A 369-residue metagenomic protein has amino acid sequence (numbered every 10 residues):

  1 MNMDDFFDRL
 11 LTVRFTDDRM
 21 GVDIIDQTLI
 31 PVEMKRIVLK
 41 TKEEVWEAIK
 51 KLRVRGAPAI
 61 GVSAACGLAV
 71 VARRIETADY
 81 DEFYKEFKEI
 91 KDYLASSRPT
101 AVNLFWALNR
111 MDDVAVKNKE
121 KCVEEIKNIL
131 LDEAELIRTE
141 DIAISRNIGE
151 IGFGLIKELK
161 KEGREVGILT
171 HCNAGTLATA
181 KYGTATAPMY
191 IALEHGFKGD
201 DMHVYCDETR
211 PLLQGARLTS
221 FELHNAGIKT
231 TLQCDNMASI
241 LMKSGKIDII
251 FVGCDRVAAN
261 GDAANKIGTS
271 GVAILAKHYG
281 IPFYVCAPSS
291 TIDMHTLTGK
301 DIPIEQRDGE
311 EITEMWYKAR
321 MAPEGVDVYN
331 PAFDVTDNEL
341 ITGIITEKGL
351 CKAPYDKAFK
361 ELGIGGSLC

Functional and structural regions predicted by a protein language model:
N2-E43: Positively charged, low-complexity intrinsically disordered leader regions
I25, S63, A107, L169-N173 (+3 more regions): Short beta-strand segments
E33-E44, E124, E162, V166 (+2 more regions): Acidic-glycine-rich active-site phosphate/pyrophosphate-binding loop
I37-R53, K85, V166-I168, M315-G325: Short, hydrophobic/aliphatic alpha-helical segments
V38-T41, N173-T179, A259-A264: Short, glycine-rich nucleotide/cofactor-binding loops
E47-V54, I60, G271-I274: Small-aliphatic-rich amphipathic alpha-helix that forms the alpha element of a beta-alpha
R53-Q233: N-terminal active-site beta-alpha-beta segment that forms phosphate/nucleotide-binding and substrate-recognition loops
D201-M202, E208-C369: Conserved phosphate- and dinucleotide-binding cores of soluble alpha/beta proteins, encompassing both enzyme active
